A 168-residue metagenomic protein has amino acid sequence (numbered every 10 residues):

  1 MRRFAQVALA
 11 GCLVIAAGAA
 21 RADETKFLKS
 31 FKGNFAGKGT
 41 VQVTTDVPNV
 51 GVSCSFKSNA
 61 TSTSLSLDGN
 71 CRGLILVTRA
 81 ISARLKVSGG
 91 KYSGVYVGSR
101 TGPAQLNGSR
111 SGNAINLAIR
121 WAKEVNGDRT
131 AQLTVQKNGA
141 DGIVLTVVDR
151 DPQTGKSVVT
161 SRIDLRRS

Functional and structural regions predicted by a protein language model:
M1-A8: Bacterial N-terminal signal peptides that target proteins for export
A8-A16: Bacterial N-terminal signal peptides
A22-A36, A60, V87, T134-Q136: N-terminal helix-cap/turn-to-beta initiation motif at the start of protein domains
K32-K57: N-terminal targeting signals for Sec/Tat export/insertion, comprising classic cleavable signal peptides
A36-Q42, N70, A118-A122, T146-R150: Generic short beta-strand segments
A60-L65, G69-A114: Predominantly extracellular/secreted and cell-surface proteins with exposed, flexible low-complexity segments
T101-T134: Acidic, glycine-rich flexible loop segments
S109, T130-S168: Edge beta-strand at a domain terminus
